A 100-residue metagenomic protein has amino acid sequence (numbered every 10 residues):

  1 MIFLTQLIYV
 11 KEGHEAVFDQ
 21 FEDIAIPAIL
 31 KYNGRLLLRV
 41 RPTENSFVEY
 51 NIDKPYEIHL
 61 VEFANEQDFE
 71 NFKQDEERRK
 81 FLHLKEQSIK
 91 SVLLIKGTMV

Functional and structural regions predicted by a protein language model:
M1-Q74, I95-V100: Short S/T/G/P-rich N-terminal loop/turn motif that feeds into the first structured element of a domain
I26, E77-H83: A common structural junction motif
N33-L37, H83-S88: A short, aromatic/hydrophobic, helix- or strand-capping loop or linear motif that either lines the entrance/gate
I89-L94: A short, amphipathic edge element
